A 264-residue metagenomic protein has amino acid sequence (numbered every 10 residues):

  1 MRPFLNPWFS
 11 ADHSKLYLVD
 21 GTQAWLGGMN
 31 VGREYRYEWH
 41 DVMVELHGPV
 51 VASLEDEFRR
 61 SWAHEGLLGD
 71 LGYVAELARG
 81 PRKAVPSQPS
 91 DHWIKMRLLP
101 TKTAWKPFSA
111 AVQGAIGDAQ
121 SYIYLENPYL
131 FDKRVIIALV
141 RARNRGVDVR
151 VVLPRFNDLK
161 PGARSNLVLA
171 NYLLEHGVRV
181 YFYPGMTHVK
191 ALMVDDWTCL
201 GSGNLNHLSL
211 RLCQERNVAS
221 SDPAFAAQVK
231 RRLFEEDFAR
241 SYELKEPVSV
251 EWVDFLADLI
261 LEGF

Functional and structural regions predicted by a protein language model:
M1-F264: Charged, low-complexity intrinsically disordered terminal segments
